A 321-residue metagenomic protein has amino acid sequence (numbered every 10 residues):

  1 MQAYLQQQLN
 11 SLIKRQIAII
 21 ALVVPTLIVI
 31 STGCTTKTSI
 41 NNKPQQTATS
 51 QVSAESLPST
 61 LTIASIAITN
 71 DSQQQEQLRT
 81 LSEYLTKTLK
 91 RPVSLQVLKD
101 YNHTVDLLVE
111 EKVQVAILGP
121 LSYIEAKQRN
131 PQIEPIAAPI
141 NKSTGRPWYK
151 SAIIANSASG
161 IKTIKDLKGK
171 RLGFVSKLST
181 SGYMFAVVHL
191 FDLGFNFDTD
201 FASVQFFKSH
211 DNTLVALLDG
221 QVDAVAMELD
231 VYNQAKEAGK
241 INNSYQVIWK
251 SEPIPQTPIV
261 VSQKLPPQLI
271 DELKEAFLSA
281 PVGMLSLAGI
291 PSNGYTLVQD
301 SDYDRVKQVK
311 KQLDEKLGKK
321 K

Functional and structural regions predicted by a protein language model:
I30-G33: C-terminal motif of bacterial Sec signal peptides marking the signal peptidase cleavage site
T35-A64, T69-E76, T80, I254 (+1 more regions): An extracytoplasmic/periplasmic, membrane-proximal ligand-sensing/linker region
Q45-I124: Extracytoplasmic small-molecule ligand-binding "clamshell" domains of the periplasmic binding protein/Venus flytrap
I63-T86, L98, L121, R146-L214 (+2 more regions): Bilobed "Venus flytrap"/periplasmic-binding protein-like clamshell domains and structurally analogous long
N102-I117, R129-N130, K165-D166, S209-D230: Short helices/loops that flank or line small-molecule/ion binding pockets
D106-D166: Acidic, polar ligand-binding/catalytic clefts
P120-N130, H189-D192, L218-D219, D223-N243: A ligand-binding cleft/hinge motif common to bilobed small-molecule-binding domains
I133-G145, D200-S203, K236-P253: Short beta-strand->loop
